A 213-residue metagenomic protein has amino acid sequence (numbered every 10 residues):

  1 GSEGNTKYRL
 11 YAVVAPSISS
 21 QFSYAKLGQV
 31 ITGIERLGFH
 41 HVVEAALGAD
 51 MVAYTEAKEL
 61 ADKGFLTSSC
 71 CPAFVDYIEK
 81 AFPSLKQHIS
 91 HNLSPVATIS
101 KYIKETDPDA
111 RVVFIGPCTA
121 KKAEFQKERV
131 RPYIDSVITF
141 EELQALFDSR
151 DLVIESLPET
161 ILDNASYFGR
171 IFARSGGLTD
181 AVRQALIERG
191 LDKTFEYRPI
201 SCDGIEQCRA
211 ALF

Functional and structural regions predicted by a protein language model:
S2-F213: Iron-sulfur-associated redox domains of electron-transfer enzymes in respiratory and anaerobic energy metabolism
